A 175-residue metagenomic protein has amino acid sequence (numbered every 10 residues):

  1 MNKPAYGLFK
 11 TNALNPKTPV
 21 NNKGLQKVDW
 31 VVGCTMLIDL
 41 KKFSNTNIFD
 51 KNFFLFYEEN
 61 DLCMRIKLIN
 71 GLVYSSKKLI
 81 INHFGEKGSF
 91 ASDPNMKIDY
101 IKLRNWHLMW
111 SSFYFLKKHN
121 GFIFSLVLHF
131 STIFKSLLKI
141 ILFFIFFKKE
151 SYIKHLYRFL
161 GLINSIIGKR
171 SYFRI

Functional and structural regions predicted by a protein language model:
M1-N47: Acidic/His-rich active-site region of diverse nucleotide-sugar glycosyltransferases
P4-A5, L55-F56, S165, K169: Conserved short hydrophobic patches within well-ordered secondary structure
Q26-V28, M36, L40-F54, N60-N82 (+1 more regions): Catalytic donor-sugar/metal-binding loop of nucleotide-sugar-dependent glycosyltransferases
K27-V32, M36, L55-F56, I101 (+3 more regions): Aromatic-acidic/polar surface patches that form glycan- and anion
K41, N45, R65, Y114 (+2 more regions): Residue-level signal for well-ordered alpha-helical scaffold segments within enzymatic catalytic domains
Y57-D61, W106-W110, L160: A structural signal for well-ordered alpha-helical segments within the folded catalytic domains of diverse enzymes
M64, L68-I153: Active-site-adjacent helix/loop segment of glycosyltransferases that harbors family-specific signature motifs
F147-I175: Membrane-interface aromatic/basic loop that binds lipid-linked glycans or pyrophosphate carriers, typified by
